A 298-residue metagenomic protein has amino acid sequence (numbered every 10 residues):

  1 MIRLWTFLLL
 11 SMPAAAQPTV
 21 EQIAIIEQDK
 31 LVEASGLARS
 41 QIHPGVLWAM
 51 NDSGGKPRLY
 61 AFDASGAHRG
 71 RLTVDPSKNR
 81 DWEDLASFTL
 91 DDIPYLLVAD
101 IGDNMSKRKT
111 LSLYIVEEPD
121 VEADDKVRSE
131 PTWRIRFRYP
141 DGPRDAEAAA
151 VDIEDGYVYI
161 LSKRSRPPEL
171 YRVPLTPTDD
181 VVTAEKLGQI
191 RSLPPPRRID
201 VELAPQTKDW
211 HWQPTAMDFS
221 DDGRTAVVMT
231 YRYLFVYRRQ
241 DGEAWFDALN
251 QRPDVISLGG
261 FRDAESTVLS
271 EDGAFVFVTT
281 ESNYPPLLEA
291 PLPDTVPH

Functional and structural regions predicted by a protein language model:
M1-L8: Sec-dependent signal peptide recognition, specifically the positively charged N-region followed immediately by
S11-A14: N-terminal signal peptide c-region/cleavage motif recognized by signal peptidases
Q17-H298: Sequence/structural signature of beta-propeller domains
